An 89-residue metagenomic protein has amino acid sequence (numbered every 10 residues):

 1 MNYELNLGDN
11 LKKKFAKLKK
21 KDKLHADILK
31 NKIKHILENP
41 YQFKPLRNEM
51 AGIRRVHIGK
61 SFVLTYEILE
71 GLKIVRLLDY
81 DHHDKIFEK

Functional and structural regions predicted by a protein language model:
N2-L5, A16-D27, I58-V63, E67-K89: Enriched for short, Lys/Arg-rich terminal
K12, R47, F87: Nucleotide phosphate-binding site architecture
I33-V56: A short, surface-exposed loop/turn module that caps and links secondary-structure elements
